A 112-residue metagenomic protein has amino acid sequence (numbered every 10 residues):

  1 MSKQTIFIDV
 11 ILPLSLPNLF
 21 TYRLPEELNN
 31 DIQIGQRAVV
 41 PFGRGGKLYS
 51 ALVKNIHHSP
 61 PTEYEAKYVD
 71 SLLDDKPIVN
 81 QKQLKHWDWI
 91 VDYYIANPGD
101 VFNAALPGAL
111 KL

Functional and structural regions predicted by a protein language model:
M1-L112: Accessory, non-ATPase domains that flank or precede helicase/AAA+ motor cores in DNA-metabolism machines
